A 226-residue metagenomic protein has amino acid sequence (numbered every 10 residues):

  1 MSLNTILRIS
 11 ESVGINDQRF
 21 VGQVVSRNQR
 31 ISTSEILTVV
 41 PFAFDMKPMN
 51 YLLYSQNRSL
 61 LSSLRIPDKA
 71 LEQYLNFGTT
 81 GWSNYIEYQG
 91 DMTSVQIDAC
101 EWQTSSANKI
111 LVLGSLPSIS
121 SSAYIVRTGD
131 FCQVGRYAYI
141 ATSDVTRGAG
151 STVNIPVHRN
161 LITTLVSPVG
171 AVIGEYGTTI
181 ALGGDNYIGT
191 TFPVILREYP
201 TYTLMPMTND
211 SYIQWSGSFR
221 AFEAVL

Functional and structural regions predicted by a protein language model:
M1-L226: Extracellular/virion structural assembly segments
